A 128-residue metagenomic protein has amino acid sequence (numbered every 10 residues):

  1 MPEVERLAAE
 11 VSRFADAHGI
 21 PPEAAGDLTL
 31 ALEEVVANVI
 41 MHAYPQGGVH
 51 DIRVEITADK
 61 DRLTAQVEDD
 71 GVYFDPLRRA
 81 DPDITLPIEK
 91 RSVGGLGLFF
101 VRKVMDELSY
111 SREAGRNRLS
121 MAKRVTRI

Functional and structural regions predicted by a protein language model:
M1-T29: Bergerat-fold GHKL ATPase/HATPase_c domain
P22-G47: Conserved ATP-binding N-box helix of the HATPase_c
H50-T57: A conserved short beta-strand within the histidine kinase catalytic ATPase domain
T57-A65: Short beta-strand-loop-beta element adjacent to the nucleotide/active-site pocket used for signaling
A65-V93: Glycine-rich/acidic phosphate-handling loop/turn and adjacent ATP-lid/helix of nucleotide-binding kinase/ATPase domains
K90-M105: Glycine-rich phosphate-binding loop
R102-I128: Flexible, glycine-/charge-rich segments associated with ATP-binding catalytic modules
